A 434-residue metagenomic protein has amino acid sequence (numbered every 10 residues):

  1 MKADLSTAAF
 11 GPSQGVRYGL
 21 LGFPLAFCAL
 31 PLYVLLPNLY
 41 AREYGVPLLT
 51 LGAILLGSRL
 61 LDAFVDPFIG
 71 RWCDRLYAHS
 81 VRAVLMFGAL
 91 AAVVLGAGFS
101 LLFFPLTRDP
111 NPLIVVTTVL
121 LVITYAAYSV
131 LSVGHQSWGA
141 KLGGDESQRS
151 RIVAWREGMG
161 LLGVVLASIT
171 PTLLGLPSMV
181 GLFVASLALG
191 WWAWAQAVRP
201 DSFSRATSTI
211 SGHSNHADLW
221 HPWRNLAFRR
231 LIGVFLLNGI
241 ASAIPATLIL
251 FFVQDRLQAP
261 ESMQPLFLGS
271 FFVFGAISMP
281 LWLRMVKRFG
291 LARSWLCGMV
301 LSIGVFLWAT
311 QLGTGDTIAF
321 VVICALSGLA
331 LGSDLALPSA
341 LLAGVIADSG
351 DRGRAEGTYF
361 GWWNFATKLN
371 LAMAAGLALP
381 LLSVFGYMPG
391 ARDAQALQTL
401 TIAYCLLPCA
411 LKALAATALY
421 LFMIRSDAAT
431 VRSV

Functional and structural regions predicted by a protein language model:
K2-V434: Membrane-embedded alpha-helical bundles of multi-pass transporters/translocases, especially carrier/permease families
